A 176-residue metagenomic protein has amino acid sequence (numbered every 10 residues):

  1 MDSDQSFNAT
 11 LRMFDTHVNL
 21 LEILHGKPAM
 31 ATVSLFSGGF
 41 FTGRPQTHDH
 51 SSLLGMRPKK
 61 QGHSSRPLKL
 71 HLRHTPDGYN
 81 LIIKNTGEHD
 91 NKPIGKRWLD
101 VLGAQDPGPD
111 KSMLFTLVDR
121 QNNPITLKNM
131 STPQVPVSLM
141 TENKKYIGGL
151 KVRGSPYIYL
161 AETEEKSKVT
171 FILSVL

Functional and structural regions predicted by a protein language model:
M1-L176: Lectin-like carbohydrate-binding module/patch detector with strong preference for beta-trefoil
